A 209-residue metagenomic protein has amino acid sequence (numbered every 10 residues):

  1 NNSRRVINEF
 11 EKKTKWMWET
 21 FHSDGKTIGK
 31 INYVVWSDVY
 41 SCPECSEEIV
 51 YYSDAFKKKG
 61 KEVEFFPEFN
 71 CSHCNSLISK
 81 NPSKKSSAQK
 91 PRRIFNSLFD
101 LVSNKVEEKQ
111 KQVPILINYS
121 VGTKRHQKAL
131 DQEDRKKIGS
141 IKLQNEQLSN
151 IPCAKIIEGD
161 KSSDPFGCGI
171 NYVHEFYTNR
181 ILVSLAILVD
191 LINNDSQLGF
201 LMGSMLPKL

Functional and structural regions predicted by a protein language model:
N1-L209: Charged, often flexible domain-edge or linker segments that flank or initiate folded functional domains
